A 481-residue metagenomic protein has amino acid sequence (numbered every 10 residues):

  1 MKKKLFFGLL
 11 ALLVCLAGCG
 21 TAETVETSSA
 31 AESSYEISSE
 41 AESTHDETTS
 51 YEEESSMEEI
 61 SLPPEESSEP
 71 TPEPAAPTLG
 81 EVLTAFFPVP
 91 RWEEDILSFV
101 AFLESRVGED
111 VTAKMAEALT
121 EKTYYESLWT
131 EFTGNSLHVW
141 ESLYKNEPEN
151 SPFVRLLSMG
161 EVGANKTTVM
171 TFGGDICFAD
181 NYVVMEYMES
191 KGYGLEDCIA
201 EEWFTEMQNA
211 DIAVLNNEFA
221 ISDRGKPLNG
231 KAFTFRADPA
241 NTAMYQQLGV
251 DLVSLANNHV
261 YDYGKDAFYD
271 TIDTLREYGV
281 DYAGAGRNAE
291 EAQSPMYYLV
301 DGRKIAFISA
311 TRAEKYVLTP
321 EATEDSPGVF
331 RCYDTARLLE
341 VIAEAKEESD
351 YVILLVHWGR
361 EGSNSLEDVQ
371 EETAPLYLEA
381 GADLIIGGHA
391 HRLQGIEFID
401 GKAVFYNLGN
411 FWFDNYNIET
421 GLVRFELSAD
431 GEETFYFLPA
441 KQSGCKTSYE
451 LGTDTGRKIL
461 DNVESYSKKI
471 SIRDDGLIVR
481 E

Functional and structural regions predicted by a protein language model:
M1-L5, G20: Positively charged n-region of N-terminal signal peptides that target proteins for export
L5-L13: Sec-dependent N-terminal signal peptides
L16-G18: C-terminal motif of bacterial Sec signal peptides marking the signal peptidase cleavage site
A22-L79, L83-F86, E149-V169, E186-C198: N-terminal, intrinsically disordered, polar/charged segments of Gram-positive cell-envelope systems that serve as
E73, P77-E93, A113-L157: Beta/coil-rich, acidic/histidine-enriched accessory regions frequently appended to metallopeptidases
L97-V107: Alpha-helical scaffold elements that line and support the substrate/ligand-binding pocket of soluble hydrolases
S151-E481: Acidic, metal/ion-coordinating pockets
